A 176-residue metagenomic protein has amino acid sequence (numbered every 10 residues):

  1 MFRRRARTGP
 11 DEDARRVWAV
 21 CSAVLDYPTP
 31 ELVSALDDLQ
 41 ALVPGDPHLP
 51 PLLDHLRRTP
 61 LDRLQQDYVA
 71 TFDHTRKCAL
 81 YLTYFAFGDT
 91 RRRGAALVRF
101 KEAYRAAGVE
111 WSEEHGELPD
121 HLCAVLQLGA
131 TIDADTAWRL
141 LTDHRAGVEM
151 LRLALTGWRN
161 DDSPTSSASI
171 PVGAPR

Functional and structural regions predicted by a protein language model:
M1-L122, L126-R176: Charged, alpha-helix-forming regions
